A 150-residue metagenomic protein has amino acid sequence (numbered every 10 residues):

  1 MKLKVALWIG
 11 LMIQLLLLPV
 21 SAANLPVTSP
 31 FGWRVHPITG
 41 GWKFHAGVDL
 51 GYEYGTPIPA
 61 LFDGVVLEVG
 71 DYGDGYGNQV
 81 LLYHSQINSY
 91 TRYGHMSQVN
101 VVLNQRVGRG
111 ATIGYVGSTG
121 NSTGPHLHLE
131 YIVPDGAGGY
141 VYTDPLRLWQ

Functional and structural regions predicted by a protein language model:
M1-A23: N-terminal secretion targeting segments of exported proteins
L15-N78, R109, S118, S122 (+1 more regions): Surface-exposed, glycine-biased beta-strand/turn segments
G32, G55, S85-I87, T119 (+1 more regions): Solvent-exposed coil/turn segments that connect beta secondary-structure elements in extracytoplasmic/periplasmic
H45, A60-N100, P125-H126, E130-V133: Zn2+-dependent peptidoglycan hydrolase active-site motif and core
N100-Q105, Q150: Short, surface-exposed linear segments at secondary-structure transitions and domain or protein termini
I132-Q150: Short peripheral tails and domain-boundary helices/loops at the edges of structured domains
